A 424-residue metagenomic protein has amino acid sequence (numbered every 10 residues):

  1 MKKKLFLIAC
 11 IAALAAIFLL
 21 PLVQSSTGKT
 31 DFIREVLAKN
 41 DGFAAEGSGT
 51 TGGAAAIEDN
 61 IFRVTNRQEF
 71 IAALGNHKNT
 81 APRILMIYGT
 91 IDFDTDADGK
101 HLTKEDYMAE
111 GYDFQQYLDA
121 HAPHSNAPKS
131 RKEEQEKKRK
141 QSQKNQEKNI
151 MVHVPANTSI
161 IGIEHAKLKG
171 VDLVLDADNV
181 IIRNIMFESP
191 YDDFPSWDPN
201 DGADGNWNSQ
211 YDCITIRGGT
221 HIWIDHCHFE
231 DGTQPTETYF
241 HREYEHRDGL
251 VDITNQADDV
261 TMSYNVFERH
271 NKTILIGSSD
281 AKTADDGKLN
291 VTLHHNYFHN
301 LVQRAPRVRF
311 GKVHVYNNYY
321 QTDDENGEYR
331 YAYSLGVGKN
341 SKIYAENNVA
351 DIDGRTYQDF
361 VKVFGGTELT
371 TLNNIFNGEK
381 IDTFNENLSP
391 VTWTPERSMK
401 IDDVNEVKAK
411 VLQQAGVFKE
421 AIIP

Functional and structural regions predicted by a protein language model:
M1-K4: Positively charged n-region of N-terminal signal peptides that target proteins for export
F6-A15: Sec-dependent N-terminal signal peptides
L19-T30: Sec-dependent signal peptide cleavage junction
K39-M86: Acidic Gly/Asp/Thr-rich repetitive segments characteristic of extracellular carbohydrate-active and adhesion proteins
A72-T80, D94-S159, K167-R183, S189-G219: Extracellular beta-strand-rich solenoid/capping regions of secreted or surface-exposed proteins that bind or remodel
K140-K148, G170-D172, S196-I216, E237-T254 (+4 more regions): Extracellular beta-strand/beta-solenoid scaffold signature
A156-E164, D178-Y191, D212, G218-P235 (+7 more regions): Right-handed parallel beta-helix
R307-P424: Extracellular beta-rich repeat passengers
